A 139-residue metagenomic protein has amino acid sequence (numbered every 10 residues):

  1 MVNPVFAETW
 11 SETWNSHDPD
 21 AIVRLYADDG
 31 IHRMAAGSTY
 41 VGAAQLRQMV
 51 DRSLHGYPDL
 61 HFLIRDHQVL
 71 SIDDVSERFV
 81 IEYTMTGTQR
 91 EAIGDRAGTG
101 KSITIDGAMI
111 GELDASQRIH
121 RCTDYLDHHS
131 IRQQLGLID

Functional and structural regions predicted by a protein language model:
M1-D139: C-terminal and inter-domain tail/linker signature
